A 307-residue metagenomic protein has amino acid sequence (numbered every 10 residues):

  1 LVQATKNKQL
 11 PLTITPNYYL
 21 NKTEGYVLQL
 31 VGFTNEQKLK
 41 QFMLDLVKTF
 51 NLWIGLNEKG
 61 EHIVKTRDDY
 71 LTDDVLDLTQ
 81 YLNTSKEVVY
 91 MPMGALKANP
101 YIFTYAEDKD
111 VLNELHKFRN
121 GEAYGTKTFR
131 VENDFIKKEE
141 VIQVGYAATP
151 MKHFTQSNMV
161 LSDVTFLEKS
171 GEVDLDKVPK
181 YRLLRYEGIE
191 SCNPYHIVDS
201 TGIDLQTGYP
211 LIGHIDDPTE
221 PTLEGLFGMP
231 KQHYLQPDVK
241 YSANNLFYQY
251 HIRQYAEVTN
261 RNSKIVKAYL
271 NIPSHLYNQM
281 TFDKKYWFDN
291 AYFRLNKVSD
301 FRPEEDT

Functional and structural regions predicted by a protein language model:
L1-N7: Short beta-strand-plus-loop segments that form exposed binding edges in beta-rich domains
L10-T307: C-terminal extracytoplasmic interaction modules
